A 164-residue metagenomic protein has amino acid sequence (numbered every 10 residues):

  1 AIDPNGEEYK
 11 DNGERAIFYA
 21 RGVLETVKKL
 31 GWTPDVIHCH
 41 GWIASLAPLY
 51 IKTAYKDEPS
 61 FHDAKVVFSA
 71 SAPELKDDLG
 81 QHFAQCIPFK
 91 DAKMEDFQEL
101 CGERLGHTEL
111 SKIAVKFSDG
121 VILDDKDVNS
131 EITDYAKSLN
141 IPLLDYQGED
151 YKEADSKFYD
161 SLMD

Functional and structural regions predicted by a protein language model:
A1-D164: Catalytic cores of nucleotide-sugar-dependent glycosyltransferases that transfer UDP/GDP/TDP-activated
